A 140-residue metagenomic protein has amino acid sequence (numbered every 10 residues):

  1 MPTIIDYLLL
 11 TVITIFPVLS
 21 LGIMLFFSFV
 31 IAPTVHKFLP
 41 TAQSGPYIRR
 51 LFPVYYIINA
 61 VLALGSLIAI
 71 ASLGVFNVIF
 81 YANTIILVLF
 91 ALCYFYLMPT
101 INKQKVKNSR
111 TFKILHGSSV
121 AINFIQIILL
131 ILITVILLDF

Functional and structural regions predicted by a protein language model:
M1-F140: Polytopic transmembrane helical bundles with strong interfacial aromatic enrichment
